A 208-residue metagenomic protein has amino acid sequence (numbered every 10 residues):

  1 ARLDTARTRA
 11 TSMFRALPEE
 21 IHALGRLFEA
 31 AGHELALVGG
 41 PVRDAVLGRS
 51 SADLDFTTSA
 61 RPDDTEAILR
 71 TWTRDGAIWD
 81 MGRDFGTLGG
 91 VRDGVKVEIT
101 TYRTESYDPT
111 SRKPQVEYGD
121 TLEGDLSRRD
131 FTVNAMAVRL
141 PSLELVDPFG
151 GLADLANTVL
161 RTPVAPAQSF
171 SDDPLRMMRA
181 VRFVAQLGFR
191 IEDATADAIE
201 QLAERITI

Functional and structural regions predicted by a protein language model:
A1-I208: Catalytic cores of the polymerase beta-like nucleotidyltransferase superfamily and closely associated nucleotide
